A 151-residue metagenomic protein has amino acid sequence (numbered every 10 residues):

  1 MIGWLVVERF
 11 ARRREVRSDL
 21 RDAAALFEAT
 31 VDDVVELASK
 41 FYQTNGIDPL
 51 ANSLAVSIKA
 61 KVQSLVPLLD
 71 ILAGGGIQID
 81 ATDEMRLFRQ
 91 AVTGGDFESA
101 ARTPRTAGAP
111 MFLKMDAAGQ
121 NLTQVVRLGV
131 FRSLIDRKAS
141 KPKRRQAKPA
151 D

Functional and structural regions predicted by a protein language model:
L5-D151: Conserved non-transmembrane functional hotspots
